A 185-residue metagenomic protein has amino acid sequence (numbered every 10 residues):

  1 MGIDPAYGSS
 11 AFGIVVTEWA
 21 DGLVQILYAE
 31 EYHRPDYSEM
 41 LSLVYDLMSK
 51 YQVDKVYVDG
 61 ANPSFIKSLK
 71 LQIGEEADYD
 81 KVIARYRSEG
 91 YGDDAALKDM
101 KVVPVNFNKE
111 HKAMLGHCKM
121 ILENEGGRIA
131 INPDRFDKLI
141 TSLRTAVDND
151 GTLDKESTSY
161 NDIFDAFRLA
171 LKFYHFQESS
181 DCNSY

Functional and structural regions predicted by a protein language model:
M1-E31: Conserved helicase/translocase motor-coupling segment
P5-Y7, G60, I163: Generic detector of well-ordered alpha-helical packing
S9, E39, N161: Conserved active-site and cofactor/substrate-binding residues in soluble primary-metabolism enzymes
A11, I66, K172: Active-site-proximal flexible loops/turns
A20-T152: Mg2+-dependent endonuclease catalytic cores in nucleic-acid-processing enzymes, primarily RNase H-like
T152-Y160: Short, flexible active-site recognition loops that position polar ligands and cofactors
L171-Y185: Acidic two-metal-ion nuclease catalytic site recognized across multiple nuclease folds, prominently DnaQ/RNase D-T
